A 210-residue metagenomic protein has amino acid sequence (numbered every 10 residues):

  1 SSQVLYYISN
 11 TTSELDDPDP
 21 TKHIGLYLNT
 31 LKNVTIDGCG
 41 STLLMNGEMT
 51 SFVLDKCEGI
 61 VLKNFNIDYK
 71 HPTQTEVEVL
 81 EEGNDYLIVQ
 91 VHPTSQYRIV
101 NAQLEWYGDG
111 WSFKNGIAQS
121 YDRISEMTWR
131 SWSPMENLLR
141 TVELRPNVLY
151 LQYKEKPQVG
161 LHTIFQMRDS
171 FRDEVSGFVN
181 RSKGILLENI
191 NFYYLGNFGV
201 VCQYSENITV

Functional and structural regions predicted by a protein language model:
S2-T35, L44-K63, H71-L87, S170-K183 (+1 more regions): Extracellular beta-strand-rich solenoid/capping regions of secreted or surface-exposed proteins that bind or remodel
D19, D37-G47, F65-E76, S120 (+3 more regions): Beta-strand-rich solenoid/repeat architectures in extracellular/passenger domains of polysaccharide-targeting enzymes
I36, Q74-G83, Y121, M127-L144: Short, exposed beta-strand/loop patches in secreted or surface proteins that constitute
N66-D68, S95-S133, K156-S182, I190: Extended Gly/Ser/Thr-rich low-complexity repeat segments, especially those forming or decorating extracellular
D85-P93, L139-K156: Generic recognition of long tandem-repeat/solenoid scaffolds
V148-P157, Y193, F198-V201: Charge-rich, low-hydrophobicity low-complexity segments
I185-V200, E206-V210: Active-site pocket-lining segments that scaffold enzyme catalytic pockets across diverse folds
